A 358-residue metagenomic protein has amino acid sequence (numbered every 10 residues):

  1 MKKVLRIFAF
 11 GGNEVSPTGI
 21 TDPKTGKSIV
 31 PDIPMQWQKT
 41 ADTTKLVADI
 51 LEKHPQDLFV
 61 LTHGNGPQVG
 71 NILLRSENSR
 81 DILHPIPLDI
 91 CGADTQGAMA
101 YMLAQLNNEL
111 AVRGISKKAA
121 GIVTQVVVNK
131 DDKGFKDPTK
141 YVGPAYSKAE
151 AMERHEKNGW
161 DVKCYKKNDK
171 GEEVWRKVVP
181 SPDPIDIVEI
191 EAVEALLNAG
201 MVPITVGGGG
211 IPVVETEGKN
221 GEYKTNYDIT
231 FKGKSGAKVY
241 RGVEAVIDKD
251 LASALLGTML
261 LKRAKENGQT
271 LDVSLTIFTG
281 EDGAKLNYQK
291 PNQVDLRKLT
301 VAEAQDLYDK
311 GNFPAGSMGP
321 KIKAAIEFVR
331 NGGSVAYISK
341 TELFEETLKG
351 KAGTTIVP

Functional and structural regions predicted by a protein language model:
M1-P358: C-terminal catalytic "cap/lid" subdomain
